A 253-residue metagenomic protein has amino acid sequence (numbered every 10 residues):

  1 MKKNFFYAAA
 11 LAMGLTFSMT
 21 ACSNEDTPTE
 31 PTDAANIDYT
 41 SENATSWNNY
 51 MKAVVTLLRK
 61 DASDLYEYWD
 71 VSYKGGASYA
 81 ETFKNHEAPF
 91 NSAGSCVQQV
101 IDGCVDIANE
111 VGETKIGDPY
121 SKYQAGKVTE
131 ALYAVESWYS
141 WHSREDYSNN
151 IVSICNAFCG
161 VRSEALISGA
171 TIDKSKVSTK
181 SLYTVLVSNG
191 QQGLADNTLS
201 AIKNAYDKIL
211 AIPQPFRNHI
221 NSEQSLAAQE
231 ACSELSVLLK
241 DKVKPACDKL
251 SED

Functional and structural regions predicted by a protein language model:
M1-A9: Bacterial N-terminal signal peptides that target proteins for export
A10-L15: Hydrophobic helical h-region of N-terminal Sec-dependent signal peptides in bacterial secretory/periplasmic proteins
F17-A21: C-terminal motif of bacterial Sec signal peptides marking the signal peptidase cleavage site
N24-D253: Mature extracytoplasmic or organellar-lumen-exposed domains after removal of signal/transit peptides
